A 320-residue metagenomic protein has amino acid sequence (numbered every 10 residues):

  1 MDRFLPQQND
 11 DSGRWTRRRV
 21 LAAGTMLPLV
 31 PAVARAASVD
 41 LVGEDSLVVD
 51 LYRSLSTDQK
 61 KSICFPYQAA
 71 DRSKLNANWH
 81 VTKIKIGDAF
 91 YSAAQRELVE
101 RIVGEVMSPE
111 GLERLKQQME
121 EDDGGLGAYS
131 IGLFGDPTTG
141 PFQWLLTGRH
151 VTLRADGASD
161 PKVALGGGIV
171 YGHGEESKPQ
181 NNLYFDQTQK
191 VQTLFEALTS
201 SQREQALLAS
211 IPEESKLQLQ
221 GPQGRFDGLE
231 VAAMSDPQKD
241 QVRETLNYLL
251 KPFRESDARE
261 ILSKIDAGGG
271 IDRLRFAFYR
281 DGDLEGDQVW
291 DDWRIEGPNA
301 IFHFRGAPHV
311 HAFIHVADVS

Functional and structural regions predicted by a protein language model:
M1-W15, A23-L29: N-terminal secretory signal peptides
Q8-D10, L21, I84, R225: Generic detector of intrinsically disordered, low-complexity, polar/charged segments
P28-P31, P66: Proline-rich low-complexity regions
V33-R35: Sec/Tat signal peptide C-region and signal peptidase I cleavage site
A37-T57, S62-S108, L112-S320: A cross-kingdom marker for long, charged
